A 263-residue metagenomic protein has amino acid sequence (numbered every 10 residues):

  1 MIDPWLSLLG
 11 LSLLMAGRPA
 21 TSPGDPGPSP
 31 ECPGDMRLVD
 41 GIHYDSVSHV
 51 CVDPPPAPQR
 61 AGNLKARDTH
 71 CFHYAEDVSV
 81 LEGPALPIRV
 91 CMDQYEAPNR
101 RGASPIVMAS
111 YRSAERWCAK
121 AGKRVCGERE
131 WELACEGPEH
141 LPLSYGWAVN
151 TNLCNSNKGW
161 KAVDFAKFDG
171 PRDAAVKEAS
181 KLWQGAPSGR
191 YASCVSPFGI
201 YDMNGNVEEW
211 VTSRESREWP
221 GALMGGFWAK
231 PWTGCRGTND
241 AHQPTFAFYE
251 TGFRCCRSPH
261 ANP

Functional and structural regions predicted by a protein language model:
I2-A119, P138-H140, G146-A148, N155-W160 (+2 more regions): Short, compositionally biased
D77-V80, T238-P244: Short, P/G- and charge-enriched loop/turn segments at secondary-structure junctions
P98, P105, C126, H242-P244: Proline-rich low-complexity regions
R100, Y111-N239, Y249, P263: Functional-site microenvironments in short loops/helix caps that host divalent-cation chemistry
